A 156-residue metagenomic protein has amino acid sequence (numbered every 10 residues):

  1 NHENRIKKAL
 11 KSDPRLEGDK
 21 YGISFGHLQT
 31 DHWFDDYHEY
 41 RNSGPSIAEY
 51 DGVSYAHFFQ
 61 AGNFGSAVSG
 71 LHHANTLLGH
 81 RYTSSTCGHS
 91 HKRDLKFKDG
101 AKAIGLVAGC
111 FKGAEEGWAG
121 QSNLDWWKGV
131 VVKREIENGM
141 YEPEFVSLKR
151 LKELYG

Functional and structural regions predicted by a protein language model:
N1-F34: Core catalytic region of metal-dependent phosphoesterases/phosphodiesterases, especially metallo-beta-lactamase-like
I6-L10, T30, H73-L78, L151: Generic structural signal of hydrophobic/aromatic residues within well-ordered alpha-helices of folded domains
S12, S46-D51: Compositionally biased terminal segments of proteins
L28-R41, G117-D125: Short, solvent-exposed secondary-structure boundary motifs
D31-S43, G62-H73: Active-site glycine-rich loop that binds ribose-phosphate moieties when present
S43-G44, D94: Generic detector of contiguous secondary-structure segments
Y50-V146: Conserved beta-sheet core of the metallophosphoesterase superfamily
F145-G156: Polar, enzyme-active/binding microenvironments
